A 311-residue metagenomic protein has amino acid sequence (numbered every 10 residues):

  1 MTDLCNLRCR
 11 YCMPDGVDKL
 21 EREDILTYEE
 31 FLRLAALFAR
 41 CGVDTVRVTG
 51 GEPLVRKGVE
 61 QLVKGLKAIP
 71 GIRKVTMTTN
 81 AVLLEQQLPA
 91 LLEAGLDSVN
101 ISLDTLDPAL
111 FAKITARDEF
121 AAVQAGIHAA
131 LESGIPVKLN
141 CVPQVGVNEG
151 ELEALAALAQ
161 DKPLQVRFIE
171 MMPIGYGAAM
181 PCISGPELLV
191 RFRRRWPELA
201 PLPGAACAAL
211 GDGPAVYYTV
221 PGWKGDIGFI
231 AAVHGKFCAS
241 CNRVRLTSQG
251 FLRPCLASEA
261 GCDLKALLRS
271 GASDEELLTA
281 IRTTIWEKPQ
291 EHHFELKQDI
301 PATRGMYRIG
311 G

Functional and structural regions predicted by a protein language model:
M1, L20, E52-R56, Q144-N148 (+1 more regions): Short, small-residue-enriched loops and turns at beta-alpha junctions that line or gate enzyme active sites
T2-E29: Canonical Radical SAM [4Fe-4S] cluster-binding loop centered on the CxxxCxxC motif and its immediate flanking residues
D3-C5, M13-G16, L103-T105, E170 (+1 more regions): Short, small-residue-rich loop/turn micro-motifs
L7, P108-A109, K236, C262: Glycine-centered loop/turn positions within well-structured domains that cap or flank conserved ligand/cofactor-binding
R8, C12, R56, A109 (+3 more regions): Residues that scaffold the ATP/ADP-binding catalytic core of kinase and kinase-like folds
V17-R22, D107-I114, G175-A179, D263-L264: A short acidic, helix-capping loop that chelates divalent metal ions and anchors anionic groups
I25-V48, V55-I169: Radical SAM/AdoMet-radical enzyme domain recognition
D161, M171-G311: Auxiliary Fe-S-binding modules of radical SAM enzymes
